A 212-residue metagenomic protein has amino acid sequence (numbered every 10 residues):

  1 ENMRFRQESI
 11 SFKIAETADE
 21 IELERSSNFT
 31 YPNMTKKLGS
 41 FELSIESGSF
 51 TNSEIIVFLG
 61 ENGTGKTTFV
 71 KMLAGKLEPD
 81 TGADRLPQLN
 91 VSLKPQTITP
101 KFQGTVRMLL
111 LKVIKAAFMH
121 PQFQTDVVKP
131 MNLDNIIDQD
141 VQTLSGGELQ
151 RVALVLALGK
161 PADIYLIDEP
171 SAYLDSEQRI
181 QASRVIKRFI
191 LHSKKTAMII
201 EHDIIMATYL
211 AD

Functional and structural regions predicted by a protein language model:
E1, S49-M119, T208-Y209: ABC ATPase nucleotide-binding domain signature region
E1-S47, V106-R107, L111-T125, D212: Pre-NBD coupling/linker segments of ABC/ABC-like ATPases
T30-N33, K37-G39, L86-G147: ABC-family P-loop ATPase nucleotide-binding domains
A153-L154, A182: Hydrophobic anchor residue at the start of the ABC signature
I167-P170, E177: Walker B catalytic motif
R179-S193: Helical segment within the ABC ATPase nucleotide-binding domain
I200-H202: H-loop/switch region of ABC-family ATPase nucleotide-binding domains
